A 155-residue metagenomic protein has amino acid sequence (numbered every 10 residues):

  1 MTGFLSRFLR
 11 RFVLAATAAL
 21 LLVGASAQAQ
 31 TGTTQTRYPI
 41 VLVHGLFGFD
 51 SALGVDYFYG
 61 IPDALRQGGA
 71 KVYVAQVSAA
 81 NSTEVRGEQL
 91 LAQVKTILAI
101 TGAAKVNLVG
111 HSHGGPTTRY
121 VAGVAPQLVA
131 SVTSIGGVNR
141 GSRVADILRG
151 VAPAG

Functional and structural regions predicted by a protein language model:
M1-F8: N-terminal secretory signal peptides that target proteins for export/translocation
F8-F12, G87: Hydrophobic alpha-helical segments, especially transmembrane helices and their immediate juxtamembrane helical caps
V13-G24: Bacterial N-terminal signal peptides
V23-G24, Y57, V124, R149: Residues in and immediately flanking transmembrane alpha helices
G24-S26, I40: A composition/secondary-structure signal for short, hydrophobic, low-basic-content segments with alpha-helix propensity
A27-T31: Boundary at the C-terminal end of the N-terminal hydrophobic targeting segment
G32-V106, A154: Active-site catalytic motif of lipid deacylating hydrolases and related acyltransferases
H44, V72, E88-G155: Serine-dependent carboxylesterase/thioesterase catalytic core of lipase-like alpha/beta-hydrolase/SGNH enzymes
